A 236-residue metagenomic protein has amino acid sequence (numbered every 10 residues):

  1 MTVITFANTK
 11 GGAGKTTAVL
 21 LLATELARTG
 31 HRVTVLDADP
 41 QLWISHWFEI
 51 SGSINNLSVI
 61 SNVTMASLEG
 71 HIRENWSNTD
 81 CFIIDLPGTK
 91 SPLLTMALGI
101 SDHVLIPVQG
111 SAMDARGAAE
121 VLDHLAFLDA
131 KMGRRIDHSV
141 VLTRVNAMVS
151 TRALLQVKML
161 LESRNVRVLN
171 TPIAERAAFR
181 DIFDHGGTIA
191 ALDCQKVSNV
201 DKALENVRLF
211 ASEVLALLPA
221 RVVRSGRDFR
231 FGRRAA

Functional and structural regions predicted by a protein language model:
V3, A7-A13, L20, T24-T95 (+1 more regions): P-loop/Walker-type NTP enzyme "switch/lid" segment
V35, I84, I106, V140-L142: Structural beta-sheet core signal
L93-A112: Inter-motif core of Ras-like GTPase G domains
A119-G133: Conserved C-terminal guanine-recognition region of P-loop GTPase G domains, centered on the G4
V149, K158-A190: Beta-strand-loop-alpha "switch" segments that mediate conformational coupling across diverse proteins
I182-R208: Inter-lobe coupling/hinge region of RecA-like P-loop helicase motors
A220-A236: P-loop NTP-binding site
